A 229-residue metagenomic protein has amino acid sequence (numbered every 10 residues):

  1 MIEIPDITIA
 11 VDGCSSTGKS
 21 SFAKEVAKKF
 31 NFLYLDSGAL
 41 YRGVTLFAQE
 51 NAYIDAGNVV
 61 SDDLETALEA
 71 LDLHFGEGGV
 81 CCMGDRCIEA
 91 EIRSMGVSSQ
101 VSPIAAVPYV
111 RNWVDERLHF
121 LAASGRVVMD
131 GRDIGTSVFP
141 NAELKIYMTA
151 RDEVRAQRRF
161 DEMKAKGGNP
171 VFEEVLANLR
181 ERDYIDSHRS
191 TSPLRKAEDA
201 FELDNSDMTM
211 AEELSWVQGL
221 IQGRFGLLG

Functional and structural regions predicted by a protein language model:
I4-T8, S124: Pre-Walker A (Motif I) flank of P-loop NTPase domains
V11: Hydrophobic anchor at the beta1->P-loop junction of P-loop NTPases
C14: P-loop (Walker A) phosphate-binding loop of NTP-binding proteins
K19: Conserved lysine of the Walker
F22: Hydrophobic positions on the alpha1 helix immediately C-terminal to the Walker A/P-loop
K29-R93: N-terminal phosphate/diphosphate-binding loop that engages ATP/GTP or pyrophosphate donors across diverse enzyme folds
A67, L118-S124, R132-S137, N141 (+1 more regions): Small-molecule kinase domains that catalyze NTP-dependent phosphoryl transfer to phosphate-bearing small molecules
E89-K166: ATP-dependent NMP and nucleoside kinases share a basic, alpha-helical "lid"
